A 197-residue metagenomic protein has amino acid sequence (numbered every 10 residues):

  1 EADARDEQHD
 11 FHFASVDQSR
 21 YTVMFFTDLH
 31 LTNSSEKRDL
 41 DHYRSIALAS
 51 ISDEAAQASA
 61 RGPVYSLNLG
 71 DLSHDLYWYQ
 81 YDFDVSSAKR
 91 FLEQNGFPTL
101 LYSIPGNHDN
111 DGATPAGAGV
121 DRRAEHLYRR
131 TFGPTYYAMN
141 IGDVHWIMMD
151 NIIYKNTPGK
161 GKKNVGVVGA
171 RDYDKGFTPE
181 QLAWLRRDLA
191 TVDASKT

Functional and structural regions predicted by a protein language model:
A2-Y79: N-terminal active-site segment of His-dependent metallophosphoesterases
D3-E7, Y77-K196: Extended active-site neighborhood of metal-dependent phosphoesterases/phosphodiesterases
F25-T27, L67-L69, P105, D150 (+1 more regions): Short beta-strand segments
